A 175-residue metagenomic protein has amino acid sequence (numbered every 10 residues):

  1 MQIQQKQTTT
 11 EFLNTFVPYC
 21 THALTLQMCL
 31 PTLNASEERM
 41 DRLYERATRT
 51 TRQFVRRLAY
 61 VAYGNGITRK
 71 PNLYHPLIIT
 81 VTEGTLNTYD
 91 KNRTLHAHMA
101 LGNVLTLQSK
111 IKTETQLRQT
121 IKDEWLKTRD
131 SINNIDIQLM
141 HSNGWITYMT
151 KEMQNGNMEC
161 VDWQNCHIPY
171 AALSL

Functional and structural regions predicted by a protein language model:
M1-H22, P31-A35, M40, Y44-A47 (+1 more regions): Catalytic "initiation/cleavage/transfer" segments centered on a nucleophilic residue and adjacent nucleic-acid-engaging
T21-A23, H96-A97: Beta-strand-rich binding-surface signature of beta-sandwich/beta-barrel folds used to engage anionic ligands
L24, S36-L73: Helical scaffold of the NTase/Pol beta-like nucleotidyltransferase catalytic core
L26-M28: Catalytic-site or vestigial catalytic-site microsegments of nucleotide-handling domains
L30-T32, R56-G64, G84-T85, V104-L107: Short regulatory "switch" loops immediately downstream of catalytic or recognition motifs within protein catalytic
R49, Q53, N92-H96, G144: Short, well-structured alpha-helical interface segments that form or flank functional binding sites
R57-I79, R129-L139, V161-N165: Short glycine-rich, low-complexity/disordered patches
P76-T106: Histidine-centered divalent-metal-coordination microenvironment in nucleic-acid enzymes
